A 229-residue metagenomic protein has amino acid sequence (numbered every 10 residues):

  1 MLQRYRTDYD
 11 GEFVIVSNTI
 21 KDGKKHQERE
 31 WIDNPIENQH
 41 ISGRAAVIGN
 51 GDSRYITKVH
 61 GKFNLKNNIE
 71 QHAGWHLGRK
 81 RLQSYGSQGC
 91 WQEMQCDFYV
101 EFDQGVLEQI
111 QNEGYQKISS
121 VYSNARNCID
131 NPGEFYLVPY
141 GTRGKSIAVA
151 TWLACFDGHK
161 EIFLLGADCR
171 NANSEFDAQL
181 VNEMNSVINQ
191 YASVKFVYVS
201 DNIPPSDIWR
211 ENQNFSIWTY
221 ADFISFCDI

Functional and structural regions predicted by a protein language model:
M1-I229: Metal-ion/cofactor- or nucleotide/acyl-coenzyme-handling active-site neighborhoods
